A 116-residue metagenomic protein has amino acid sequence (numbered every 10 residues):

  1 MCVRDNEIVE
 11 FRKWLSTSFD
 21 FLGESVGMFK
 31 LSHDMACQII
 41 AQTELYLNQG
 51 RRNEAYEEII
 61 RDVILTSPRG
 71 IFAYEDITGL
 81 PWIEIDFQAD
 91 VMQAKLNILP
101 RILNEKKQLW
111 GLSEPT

Functional and structural regions predicted by a protein language model:
M1-Y46: Conserved core of the sugar-phosphate nucleotidyltransferase
D34, Q38, E44-T116: Left-handed beta-helix
